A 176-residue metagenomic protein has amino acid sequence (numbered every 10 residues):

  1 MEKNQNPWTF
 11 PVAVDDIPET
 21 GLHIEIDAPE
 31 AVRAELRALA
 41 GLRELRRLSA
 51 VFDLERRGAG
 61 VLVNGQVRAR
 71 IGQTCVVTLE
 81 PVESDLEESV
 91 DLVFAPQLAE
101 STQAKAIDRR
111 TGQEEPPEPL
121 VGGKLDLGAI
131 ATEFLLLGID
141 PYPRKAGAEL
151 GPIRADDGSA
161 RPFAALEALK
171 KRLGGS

Functional and structural regions predicted by a protein language model:
M1-S176: Acidic and generally charged, gly/proline-rich low-complexity regions
